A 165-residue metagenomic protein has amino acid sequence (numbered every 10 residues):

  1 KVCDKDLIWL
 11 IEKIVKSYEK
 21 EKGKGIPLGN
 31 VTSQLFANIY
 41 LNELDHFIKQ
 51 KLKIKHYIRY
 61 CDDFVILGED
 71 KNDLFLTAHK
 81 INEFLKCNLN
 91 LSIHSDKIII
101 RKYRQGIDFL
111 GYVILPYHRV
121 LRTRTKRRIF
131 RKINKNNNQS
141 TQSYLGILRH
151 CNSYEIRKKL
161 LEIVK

Functional and structural regions predicted by a protein language model:
K1-C61, V65-I81, S92-R101, K158 (+1 more regions): Conserved polymerase palm-domain catalytic core
S17, N72-L76, I93-K165: Right-hand nucleic-acid polymerase module
Q50, C87, D108: Short polybasic/polar patches that bind polyanions
